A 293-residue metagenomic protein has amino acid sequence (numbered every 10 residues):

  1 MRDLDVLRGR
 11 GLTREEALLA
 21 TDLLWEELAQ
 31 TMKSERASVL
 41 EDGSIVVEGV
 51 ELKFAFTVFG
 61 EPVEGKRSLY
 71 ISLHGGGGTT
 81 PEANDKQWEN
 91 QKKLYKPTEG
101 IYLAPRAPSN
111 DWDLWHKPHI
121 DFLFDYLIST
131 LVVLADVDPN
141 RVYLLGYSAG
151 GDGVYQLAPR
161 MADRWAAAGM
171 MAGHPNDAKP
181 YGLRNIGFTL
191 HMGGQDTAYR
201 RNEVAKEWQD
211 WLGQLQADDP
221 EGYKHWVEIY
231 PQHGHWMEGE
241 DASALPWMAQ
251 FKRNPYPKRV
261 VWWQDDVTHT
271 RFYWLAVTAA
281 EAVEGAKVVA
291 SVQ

Functional and structural regions predicted by a protein language model:
M1-S68: A domain-start/cap signature at the N-terminus of enzymes
G60-G65, D113-A149, R160-R164: Gly/Ser-rich "nucleophile elbow"/oxyanion-hole loop immediately N-terminal to the catalytic nucleophile in hydrolases
G65-L69, T98-Y102, D138-V142, M161-A167 (+2 more regions): Loop/turn elements at helix/coil->beta-strand transitions in domains of secreted/extracellular proteins
K66-V133: Active-site machinery of serine-nucleophile hydrolases
G76, A107-P108, G194-T197, Q232-H233: Acidic beta-to-alpha connecting loop that harbors the catalytic carboxylate
N140-R184: Primarily recognizes the serine-hydrolase "nucleophile elbow" in alpha/beta-hydrolase and SGNH/GDSL folds
T189-G193: Short beta-strand/loop motif that positions the catalytic acidic residue of the alpha/beta-hydrolase fold
T197, E203-Q293: C-terminal catalytic histidine-bearing segment of alpha/beta-hydrolase fold enzymes
